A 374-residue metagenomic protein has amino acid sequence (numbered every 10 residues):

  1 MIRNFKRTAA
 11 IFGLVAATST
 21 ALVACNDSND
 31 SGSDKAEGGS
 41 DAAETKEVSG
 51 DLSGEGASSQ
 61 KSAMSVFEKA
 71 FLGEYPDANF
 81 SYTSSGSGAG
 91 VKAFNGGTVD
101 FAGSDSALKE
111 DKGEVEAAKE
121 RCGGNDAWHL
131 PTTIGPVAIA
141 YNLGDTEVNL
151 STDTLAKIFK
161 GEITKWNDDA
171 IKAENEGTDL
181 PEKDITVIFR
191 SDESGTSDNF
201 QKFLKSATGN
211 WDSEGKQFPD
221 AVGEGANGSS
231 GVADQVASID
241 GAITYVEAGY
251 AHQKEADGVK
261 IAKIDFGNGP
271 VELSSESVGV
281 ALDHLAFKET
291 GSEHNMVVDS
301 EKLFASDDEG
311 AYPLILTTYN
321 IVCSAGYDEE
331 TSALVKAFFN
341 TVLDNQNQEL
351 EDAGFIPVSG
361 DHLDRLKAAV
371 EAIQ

Functional and structural regions predicted by a protein language model:
M1-F12: Bacterial N-terminal signal peptides that target proteins for export
T20-A24: C-terminal motif of bacterial Sec signal peptides marking the signal peptidase cleavage site
D27, G32-K172, A233-Q235, A242-K254: N-terminal segment of the mature folded domain
G50-G56, N79-Y82, D126-A127, A140-T146 (+4 more regions): Second-shell loop/turn segments in exported
F94-G96, R121-G124, L130-T133, N149-L150 (+6 more regions): Extracellular/periplasmic catalytic domains that process cell-envelope and extracellular macromolecules
I134-I139, D145-T146, D184-I185, G269-P270 (+2 more regions): Small-molecule pocket liners
P136-A140, D145-D234: Extracytoplasmic ligand-binding site segments that recognize negatively charged/polar headgroups
S213-Q348, A353-Q374: Flexible, solvent-exposed loop/hinge segments that line or gate ligand/substrate-binding clefts
